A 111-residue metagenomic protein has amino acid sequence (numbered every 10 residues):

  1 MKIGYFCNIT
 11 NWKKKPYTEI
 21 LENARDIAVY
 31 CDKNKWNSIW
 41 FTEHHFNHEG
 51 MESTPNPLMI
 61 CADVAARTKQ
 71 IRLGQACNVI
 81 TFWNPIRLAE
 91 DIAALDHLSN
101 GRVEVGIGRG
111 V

Functional and structural regions predicted by a protein language model:
M1-R67, I71-R72: N-terminal beta1-alpha1-beta2 module of alpha/beta enzyme domains
K2-E19, T81-V111: Flexible, glycine-rich active-site loops centered on histidine and acidic residues that chelate a metal or position
T42, A76, G106-G108: Structural motif
G74-I80: Structural motif corresponding to the early beta-alpha repeats
